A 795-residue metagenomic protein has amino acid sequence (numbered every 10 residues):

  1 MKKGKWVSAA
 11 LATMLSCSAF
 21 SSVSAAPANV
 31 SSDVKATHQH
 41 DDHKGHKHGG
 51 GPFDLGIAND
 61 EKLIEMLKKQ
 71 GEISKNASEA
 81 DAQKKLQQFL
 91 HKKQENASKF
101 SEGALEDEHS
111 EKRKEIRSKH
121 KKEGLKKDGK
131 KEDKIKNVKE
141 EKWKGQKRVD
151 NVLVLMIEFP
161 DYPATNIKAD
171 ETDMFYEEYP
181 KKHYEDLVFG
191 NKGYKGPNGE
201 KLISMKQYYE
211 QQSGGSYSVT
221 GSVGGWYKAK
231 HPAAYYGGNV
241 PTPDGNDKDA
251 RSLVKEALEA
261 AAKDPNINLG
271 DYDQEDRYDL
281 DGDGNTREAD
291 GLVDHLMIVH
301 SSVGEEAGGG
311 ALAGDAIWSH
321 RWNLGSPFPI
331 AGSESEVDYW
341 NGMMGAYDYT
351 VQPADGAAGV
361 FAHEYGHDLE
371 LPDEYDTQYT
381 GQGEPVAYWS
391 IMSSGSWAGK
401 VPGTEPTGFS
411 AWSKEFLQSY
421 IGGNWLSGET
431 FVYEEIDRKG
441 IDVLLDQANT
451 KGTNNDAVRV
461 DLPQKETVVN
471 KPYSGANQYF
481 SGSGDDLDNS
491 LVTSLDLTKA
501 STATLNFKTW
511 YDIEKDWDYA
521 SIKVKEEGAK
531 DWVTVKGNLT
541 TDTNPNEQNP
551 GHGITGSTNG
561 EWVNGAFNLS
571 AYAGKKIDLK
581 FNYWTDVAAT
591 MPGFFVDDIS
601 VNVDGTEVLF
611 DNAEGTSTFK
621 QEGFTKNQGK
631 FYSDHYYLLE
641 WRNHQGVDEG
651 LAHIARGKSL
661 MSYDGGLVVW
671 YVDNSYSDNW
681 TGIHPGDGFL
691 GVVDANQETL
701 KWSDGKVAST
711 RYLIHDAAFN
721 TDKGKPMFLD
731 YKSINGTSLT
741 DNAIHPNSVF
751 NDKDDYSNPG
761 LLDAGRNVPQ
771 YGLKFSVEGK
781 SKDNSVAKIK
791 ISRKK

Functional and structural regions predicted by a protein language model:
K2-A25: Sec-dependent N-terminal signal peptides of Gram-positive bacterial secreted proteins and lipoproteins
V30, V34-G49, I57, T165-A169 (+15 more regions): Non-catalytic C-terminal accessory/binding modules of secreted extracellular proteins
D41-W389, S393-S396: Active-site-proximal segment of zinc-dependent metalloprotease catalytic domains
Q212, S216-I267, T450-D496, G551-S557: Surface-exposed, low-complexity/disordered Ser/Thr/Gly/Pro/Asn-rich loops and linkers
K499, W510-D518, V587-T590, V647-D648: Extended, low-complexity, turn-rich repeat/linker tracts enriched in Gly/Pro/Ser/Thr and Asp/Glu that occur
A503-Y511, I577-W584, A613: Extracellular beta-strand-rich recognition modules
W517, T585-N602: Extracellular carbohydrate recognition
G553-I577, W584-D586: Short, surface-exposed tryptophan/glycine-enriched loops that mediate extracellular molecular recognition
